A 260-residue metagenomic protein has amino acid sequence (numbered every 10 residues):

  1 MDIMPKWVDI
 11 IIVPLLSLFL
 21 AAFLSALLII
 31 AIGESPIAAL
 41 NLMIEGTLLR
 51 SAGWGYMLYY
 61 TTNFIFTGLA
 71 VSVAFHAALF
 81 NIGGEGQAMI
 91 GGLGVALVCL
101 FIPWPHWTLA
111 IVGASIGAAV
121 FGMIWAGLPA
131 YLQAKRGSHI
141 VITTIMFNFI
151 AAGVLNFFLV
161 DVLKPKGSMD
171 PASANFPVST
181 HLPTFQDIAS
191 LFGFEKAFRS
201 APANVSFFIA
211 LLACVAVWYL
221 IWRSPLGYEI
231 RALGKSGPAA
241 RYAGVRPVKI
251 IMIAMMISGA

Functional and structural regions predicted by a protein language model:
M1-W7: Short, Lys/Arg-rich, polar N-terminal cytosolic tail immediately upstream of the first transmembrane signal-anchor
W7-V13, E45-Y59, G83, T108-V112 (+1 more regions): Interfacial loop-to-helix junctions that mark the boundaries of transmembrane helices in multi-pass membrane
V8-A31: N-terminal signal-anchor transmembrane alpha helix
L18, A88, G92-A96, N148-A152 (+3 more regions): Residue-level recognition of pore/gate-forming positions within transmembrane alpha-helices of multi-pass
A26-T47, K164-F176: Interfacial/capping segments of alpha-helical transmembrane domains
L27-I32, L42, T47-I102, S115-S138: Single transmembrane alpha-helix segments in multi-pass membrane proteins
T144-I221: Transmembrane helix-bundle core of multi-pass membrane transporters and related energy-transducing complexes
A189-G193, F198-A260: Helix-loop-helix "hairpin" substructures at the membrane interface of multi-pass membrane proteins
